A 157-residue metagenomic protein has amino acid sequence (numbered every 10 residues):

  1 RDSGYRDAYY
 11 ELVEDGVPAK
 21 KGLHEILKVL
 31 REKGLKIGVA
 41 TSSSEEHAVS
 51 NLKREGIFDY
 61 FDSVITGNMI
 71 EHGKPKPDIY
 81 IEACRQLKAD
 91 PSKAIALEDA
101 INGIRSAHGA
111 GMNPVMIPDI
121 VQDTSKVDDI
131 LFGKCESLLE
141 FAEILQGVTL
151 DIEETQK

Functional and structural regions predicted by a protein language model:
R1-E25, K33-L35: Metal-dependent phosphoesterase signature
V17, V39, K93-I95: Residue-level marker of alpha-helix boundaries and capping positions
K28-R31, E45-K157: Asp-based, Mg2+/Mn2+-dependent phosphohydrolase catalytic module
G38-V39, M116: Hydrophobic beta-strand core positions in alpha/beta domains
T41-S43: Conserved phosphate-coupling serine/threonine residues in phosphotransfer and NTP-handling enzymes
